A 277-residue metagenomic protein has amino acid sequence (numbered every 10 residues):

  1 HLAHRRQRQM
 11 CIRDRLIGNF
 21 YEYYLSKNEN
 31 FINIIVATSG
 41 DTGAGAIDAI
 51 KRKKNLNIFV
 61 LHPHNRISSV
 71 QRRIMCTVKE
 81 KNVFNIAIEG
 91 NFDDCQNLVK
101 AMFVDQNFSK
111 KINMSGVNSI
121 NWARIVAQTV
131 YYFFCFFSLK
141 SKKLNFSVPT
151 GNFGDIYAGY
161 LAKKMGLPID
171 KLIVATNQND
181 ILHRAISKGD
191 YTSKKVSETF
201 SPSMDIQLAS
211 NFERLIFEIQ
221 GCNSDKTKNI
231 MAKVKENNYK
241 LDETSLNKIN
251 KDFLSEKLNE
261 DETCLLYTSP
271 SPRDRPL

Functional and structural regions predicted by a protein language model:
H1-R8, I12, Y267-L277: Single conserved hydrophobic/aromatic residue that forms the stacking wall/gate of nucleotide- or nucleobase-binding
R5-Q9, R13-A49: Well-ordered mid-protein domain cores that form the structural environment of catalytic cofactors
Q9, R13, T38-A44, W122-I125 (+2 more regions): Gly/Ser/Thr-rich loops at beta-strand to alpha-helix junctions that form or flank small-molecule/cofactor-binding
D14-S26, A49-F59, C76-V78, K163-I169 (+1 more regions): A glycine- and small-aliphatic-rich helix-loop capping segment at beta-alpha/alpha-beta transitions that lines
N33-I47, R52, I156-Y157, G166-T176 (+1 more regions): Active-site histidine-anchored catalytic micro-motif
L61-S69: Hydrophobic, small-residue-rich alpha-helical packing segments that form membrane-like cores
Q71-I120, Q178-S269: Active-site/ligand-binding loops adjacent to catalytic centers
Q96-A101, Q106-K163: Domain-scale recognition of functional cores that engage charged ligands
